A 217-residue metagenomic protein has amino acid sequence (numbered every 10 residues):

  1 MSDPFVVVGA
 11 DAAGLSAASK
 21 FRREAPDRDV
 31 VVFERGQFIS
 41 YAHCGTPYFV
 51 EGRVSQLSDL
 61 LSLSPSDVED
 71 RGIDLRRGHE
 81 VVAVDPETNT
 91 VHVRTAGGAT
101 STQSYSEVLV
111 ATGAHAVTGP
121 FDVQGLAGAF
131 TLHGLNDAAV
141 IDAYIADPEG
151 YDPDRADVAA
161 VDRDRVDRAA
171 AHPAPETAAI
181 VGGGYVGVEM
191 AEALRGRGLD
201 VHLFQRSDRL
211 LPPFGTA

Functional and structural regions predicted by a protein language model:
M1-S2, V6, L61, P65-T177: FAD-binding core/adjacent interface of flavoenzyme oxidoreductases
S2-D74, E192-F214: Beta1-alpha1 glycine-rich phosphate/pyrophosphate-binding loop at the start of Rossmann-like nucleotide-binding domains
D3, G182-V188: A broad helix-preferring feature
D11-L15, Q37, A116, N136 (+1 more regions): Residue-level detector of alpha-helix initiation sites
G14, A83, H115-V117, G187 (+1 more regions): Glycine-rich nucleotide phosphate-binding loop and flanking beta-alpha elements of Rossmann-like dinucleotide-binding
F130, G183, L211: Glycine- and other small-residue-rich loops at beta-strand/loop junctions that grip anionic moieties
T131-G134, G187, G215: Short, conserved glycine- and acidic-residue-centered signature motifs in active-site or ligand-binding loops
D137-V140, V186-M190: Internal, well-ordered alpha-helical segments in soluble enzyme and binding-protein domains
